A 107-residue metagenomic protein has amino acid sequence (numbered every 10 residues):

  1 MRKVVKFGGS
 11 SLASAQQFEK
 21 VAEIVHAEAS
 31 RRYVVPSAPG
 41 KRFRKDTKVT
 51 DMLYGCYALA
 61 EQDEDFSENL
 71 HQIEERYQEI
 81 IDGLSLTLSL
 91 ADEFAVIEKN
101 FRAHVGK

Functional and structural regions predicted by a protein language model:
M1-K107: Nucleotide/pyrophosphate-binding catalytic subdomain
